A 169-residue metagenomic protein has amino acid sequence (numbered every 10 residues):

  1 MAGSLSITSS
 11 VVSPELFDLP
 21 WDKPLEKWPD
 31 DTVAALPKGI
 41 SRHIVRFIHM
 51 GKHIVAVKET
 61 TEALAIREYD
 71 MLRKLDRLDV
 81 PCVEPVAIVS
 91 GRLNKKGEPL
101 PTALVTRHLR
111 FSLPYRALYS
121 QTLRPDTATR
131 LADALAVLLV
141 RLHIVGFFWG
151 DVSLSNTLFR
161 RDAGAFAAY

Functional and structural regions predicted by a protein language model:
M1-I7, I48, E59: Low-complexity, highly charged intrinsically disordered N-terminal segments that act as targeting/localization
A2, S6-T8, S13, D22: Long, low-complexity, charge-rich intrinsically disordered regions
A2-S4, R110, A163: A broadly conserved detector of short glycine/acidic/proline-rich loop/turn motifs that flank catalytic sites and bind
P14-T129, D133-G150, F166-A167: Conserved ATP-binding subdomain of kinase catalytic cores across diverse folds
F148, L154-Y169: Catalytic activation segment of kinase domains across protein kinase-like and atypical kinase folds
